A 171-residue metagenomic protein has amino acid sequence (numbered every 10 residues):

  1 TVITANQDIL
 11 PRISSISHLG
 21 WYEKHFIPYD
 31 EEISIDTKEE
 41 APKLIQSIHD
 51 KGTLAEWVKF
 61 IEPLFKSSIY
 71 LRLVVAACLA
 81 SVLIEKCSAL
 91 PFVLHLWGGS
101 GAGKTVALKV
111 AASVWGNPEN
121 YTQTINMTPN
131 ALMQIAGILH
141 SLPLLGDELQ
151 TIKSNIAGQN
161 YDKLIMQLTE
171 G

Functional and structural regions predicted by a protein language model:
T1-F65, Q134, L139, I156: Conserved glycine-centered beta->alpha loop in an early N-terminal alpha/beta scaffold
T1-T4, T37, T53, T105 (+4 more regions): Residue-identity detector for threonine
V2-A5, S67, E85, G171: A structural signal for alpha-helix termini and helix-coil/disorder junctions
I27, H95, P143-L145: Structured core elements
I33-N120: P-loop NTPase catalytic core of nucleic-acid-dependent motor ATPases
T105-N160: AAA+/P-loop NTPase substrate/partner-engagement loops
Y161-G171: Conserved catalytic/switch belt of AAA+ P-loop NTPases
